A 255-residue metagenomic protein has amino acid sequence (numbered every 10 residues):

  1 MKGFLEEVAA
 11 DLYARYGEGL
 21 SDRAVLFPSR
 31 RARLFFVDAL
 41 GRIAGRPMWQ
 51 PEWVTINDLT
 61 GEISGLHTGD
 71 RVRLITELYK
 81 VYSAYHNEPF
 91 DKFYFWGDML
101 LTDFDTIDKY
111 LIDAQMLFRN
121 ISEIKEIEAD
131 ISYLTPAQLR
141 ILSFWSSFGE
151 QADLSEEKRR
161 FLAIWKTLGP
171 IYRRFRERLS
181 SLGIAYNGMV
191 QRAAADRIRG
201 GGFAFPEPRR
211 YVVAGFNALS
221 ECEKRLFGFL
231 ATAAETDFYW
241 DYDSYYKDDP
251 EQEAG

Functional and structural regions predicted by a protein language model:
M1-L12: N- or domain-start disorder-to-order transition segments that initiate the globular core
G19-A32, Y211: Conserved RecA-like ASCE P-loop NTPase motor core of nucleic-acid helicases/translocases
L20-R23, P47-P51, E207-R209, A233-T236: Short glycine-/polar-rich loops that comprise or flank the Walker A/P-loop and associated switch/sensor motifs
F27-R31, G215-N217, W240-S244: A short beta-strand-to-loop transition that corresponds to the Sensor-1 phosphate-sensing loop of AAA+ P-loop ATPases
R30-F205, E221, D243: Basic/charged alpha-beta structural segments of nucleotide/phosphate-handling enzymes
E207-L219: Conserved P-loop NTPase "ATPase switch" module shared by AAA+ and STAND
R209, E221-G255: Conserved RecA-like helicase ATPase core segment that couples NTP binding/hydrolysis to strand translocation
